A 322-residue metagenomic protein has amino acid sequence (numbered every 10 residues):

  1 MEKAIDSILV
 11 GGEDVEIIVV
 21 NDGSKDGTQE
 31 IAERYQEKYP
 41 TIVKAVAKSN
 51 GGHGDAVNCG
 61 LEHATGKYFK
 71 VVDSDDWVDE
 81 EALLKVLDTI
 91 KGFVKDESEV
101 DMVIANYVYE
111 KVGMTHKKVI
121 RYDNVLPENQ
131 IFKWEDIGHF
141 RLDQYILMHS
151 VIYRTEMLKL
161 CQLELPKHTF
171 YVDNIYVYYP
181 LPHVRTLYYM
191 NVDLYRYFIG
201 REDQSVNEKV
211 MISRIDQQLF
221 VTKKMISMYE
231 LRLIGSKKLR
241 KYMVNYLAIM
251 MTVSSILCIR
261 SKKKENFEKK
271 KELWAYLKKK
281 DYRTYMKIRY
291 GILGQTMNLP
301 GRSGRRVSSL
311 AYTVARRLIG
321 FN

Functional and structural regions predicted by a protein language model:
A4, A47-A64: Glycine-rich, basic loop-to-helix element that forms the pyrophosphate-binding segment of sugar-nucleotide handling
I5-D6, Q29-E33, N58, G66 (+1 more regions): Short alpha-helix within the catalytic core of nucleotide-sugar-dependent glycosyltransferases
D6-V15: Short, acidic, metal-binding catalytic loop of nucleotide-sugar glycosyltransferases
N21-E30, G51-G52: A conserved acidic beta->alpha catalytic loop
H53, W77-L187, I199, D203-M211: Donor-binding/catalytic cores of nucleotide-activated saccharide and glycerol-phosphate transferases/polymerases
F69: Short aromatic/hydrophobic "clamp" motif used to bind/position activated sugar donors
T169, T186-V221, S261-E268: Nucleotide-sugar-dependent glycosyltransferase catalytic core
R260-N322: Membrane-interface aromatic/basic loop that binds lipid-linked glycans or pyrophosphate carriers, typified by
